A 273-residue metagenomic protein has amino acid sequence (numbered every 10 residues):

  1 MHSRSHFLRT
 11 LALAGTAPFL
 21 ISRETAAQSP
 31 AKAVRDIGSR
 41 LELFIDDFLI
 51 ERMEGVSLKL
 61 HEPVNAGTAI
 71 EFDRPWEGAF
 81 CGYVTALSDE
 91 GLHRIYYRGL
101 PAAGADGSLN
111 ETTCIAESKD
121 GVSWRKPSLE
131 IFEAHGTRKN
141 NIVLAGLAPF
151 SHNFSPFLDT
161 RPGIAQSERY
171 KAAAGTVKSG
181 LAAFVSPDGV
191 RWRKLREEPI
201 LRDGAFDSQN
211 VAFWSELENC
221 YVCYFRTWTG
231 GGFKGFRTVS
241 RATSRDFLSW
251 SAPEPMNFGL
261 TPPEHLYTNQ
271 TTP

Functional and structural regions predicted by a protein language model:
M1-G15: N-terminal secretory signal peptides and thylakoid transit peptides that target proteins across membranes
S22, A26-A27: Boundary at the C-terminal end of the N-terminal hydrophobic targeting segment
S29-T268, T272-P273: Beta-rich carbohydrate-recognition and catalytic domains
